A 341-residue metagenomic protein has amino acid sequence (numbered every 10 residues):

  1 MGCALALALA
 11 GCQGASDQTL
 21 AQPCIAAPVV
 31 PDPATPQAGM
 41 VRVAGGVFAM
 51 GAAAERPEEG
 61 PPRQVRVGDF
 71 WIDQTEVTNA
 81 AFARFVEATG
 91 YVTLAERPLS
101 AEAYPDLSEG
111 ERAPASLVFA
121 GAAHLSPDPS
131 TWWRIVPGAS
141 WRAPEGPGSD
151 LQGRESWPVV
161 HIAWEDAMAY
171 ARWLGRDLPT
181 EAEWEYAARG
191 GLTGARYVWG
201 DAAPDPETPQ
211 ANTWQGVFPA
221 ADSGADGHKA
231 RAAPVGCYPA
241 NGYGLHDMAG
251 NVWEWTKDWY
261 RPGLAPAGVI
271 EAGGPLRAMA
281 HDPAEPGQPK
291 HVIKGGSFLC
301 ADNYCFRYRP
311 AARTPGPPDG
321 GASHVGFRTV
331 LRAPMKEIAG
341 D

Functional and structural regions predicted by a protein language model:
A10-G11: C-terminal motif of bacterial Sec signal peptides marking the signal peptidase cleavage site
D17-A34: N-terminal pre-domain segments of enzymes
Q18-P23, R42-V43, A49, A54 (+2 more regions): Functional-site microenvironments in short loops/helix caps that host divalent-cation chemistry
F70, F85-L94, L174: Short capping motifs at secondary-structure boundaries
Q74, N79-V86, A163-A169, E185: Short, solvent-exposed alpha-helical surface patches in non-cytosolic proteins
H281-E285, T314-G321: Short proline/glycine-enriched turn/loop segments at secondary-structure junctions
S323-E337: Short, structured beta-strand segments at or near domain termini in extracellular proteins/domains
